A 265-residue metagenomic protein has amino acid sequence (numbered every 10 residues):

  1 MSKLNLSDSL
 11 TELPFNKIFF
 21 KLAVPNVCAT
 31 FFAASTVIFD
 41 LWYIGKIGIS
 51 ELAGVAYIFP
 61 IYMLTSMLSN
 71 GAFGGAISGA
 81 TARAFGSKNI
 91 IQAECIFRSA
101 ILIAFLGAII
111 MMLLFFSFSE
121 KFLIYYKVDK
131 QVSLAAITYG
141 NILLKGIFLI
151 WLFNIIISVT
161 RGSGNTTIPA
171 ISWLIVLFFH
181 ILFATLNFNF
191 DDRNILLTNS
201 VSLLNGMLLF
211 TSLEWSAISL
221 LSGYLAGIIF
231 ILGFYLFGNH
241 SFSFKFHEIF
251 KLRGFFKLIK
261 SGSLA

Functional and structural regions predicted by a protein language model:
M1-N26, T81-F148, F190-S263: Short alpha-helical transmembrane segments in multi-pass integral membrane proteins
N26-G79, L143-I150, F256, L264-A265: Transmembrane helix-bundle signature of multi-pass secondary active exporters and lipid flippases
S35-I38, K46-I49, A84-S87, G162-S163 (+1 more regions): Helix-loop interface residues and adjacent transmembrane-helix termini in multi-pass membrane transporters, primarily
I38-W42, L64, I155-V159, I181-L186 (+1 more regions): Alpha-helical transmembrane segments of multipass membrane proteins
I44-G45, A82, L123, R161-G162 (+1 more regions): Helix-capping/transition residues at the boundaries of transmembrane alpha-helices and the short helical linkers
L52-F116, I150-G164, I168-P169: Small-residue-rich hydrophobic transmembrane alpha-helices
G74, S78, I142-R161, P169-H180 (+1 more regions): Short runs within selected transmembrane alpha-helices of multi-pass transporters and secretion channels
I156-I168, T185-F190, L209, L213: Membrane-water interface regions at transmembrane-helix termini and the short interhelical loops of multi-pass membrane
